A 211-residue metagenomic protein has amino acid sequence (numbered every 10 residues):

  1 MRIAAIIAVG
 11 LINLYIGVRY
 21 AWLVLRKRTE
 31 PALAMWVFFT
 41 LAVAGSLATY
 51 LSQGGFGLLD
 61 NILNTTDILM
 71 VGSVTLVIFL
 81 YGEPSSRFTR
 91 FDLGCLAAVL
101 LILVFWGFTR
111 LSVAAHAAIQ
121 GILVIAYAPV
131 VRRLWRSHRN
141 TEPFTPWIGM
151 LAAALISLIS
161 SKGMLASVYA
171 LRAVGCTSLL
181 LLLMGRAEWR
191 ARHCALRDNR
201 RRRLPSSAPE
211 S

Functional and structural regions predicted by a protein language model:
M1-S211: Alpha-helical membrane-protein topology signature
